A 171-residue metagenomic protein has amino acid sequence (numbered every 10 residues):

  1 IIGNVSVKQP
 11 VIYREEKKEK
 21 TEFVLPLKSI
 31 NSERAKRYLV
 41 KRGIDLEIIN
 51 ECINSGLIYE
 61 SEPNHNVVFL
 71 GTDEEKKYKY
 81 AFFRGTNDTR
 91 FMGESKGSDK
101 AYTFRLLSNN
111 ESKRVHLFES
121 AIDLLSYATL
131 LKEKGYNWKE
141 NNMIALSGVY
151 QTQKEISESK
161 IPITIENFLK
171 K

Functional and structural regions predicted by a protein language model:
I1: Short Cys/His-based metal-binding microdomains
V7-A101, N109: Basic, glycine-enriched DNA-binding surface that flanks or lies within the catalytic cores of DNA
E62-L169: Phosphate-handling DNA/RNA-contact segment within nucleic-acid enzymes
